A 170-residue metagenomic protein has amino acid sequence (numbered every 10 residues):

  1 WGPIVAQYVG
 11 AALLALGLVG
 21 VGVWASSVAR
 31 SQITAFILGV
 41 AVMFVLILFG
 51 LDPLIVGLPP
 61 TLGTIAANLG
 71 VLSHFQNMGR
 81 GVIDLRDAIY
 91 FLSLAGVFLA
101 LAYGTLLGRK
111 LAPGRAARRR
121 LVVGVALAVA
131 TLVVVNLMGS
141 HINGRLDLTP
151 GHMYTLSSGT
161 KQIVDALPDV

Functional and structural regions predicted by a protein language model:
W1-R30: Secretory targeting signals
I4-V9, F36-I37, A88-L92, V122-A126: Hydrophobic alpha-helical transmembrane segments
Y8-G17, A41-I47, V125-A130: Small-residue-enriched core segments of transmembrane alpha-helices in multipass membrane transport and channel
V21, L101-A102, T131: Hydrophobic/aromatic residues in alpha-helical transmembrane segments
A29, I33, G50-L58, T105-P113 (+2 more regions): Membrane-interfacial segments
F36-T105: Terminal transmembrane helical anchor/hairpin motif
G114-H141: Internal/C-terminal transmembrane anchor helices
V134-V170: Juxtamembrane extramembrane loops of integral membrane proteins
